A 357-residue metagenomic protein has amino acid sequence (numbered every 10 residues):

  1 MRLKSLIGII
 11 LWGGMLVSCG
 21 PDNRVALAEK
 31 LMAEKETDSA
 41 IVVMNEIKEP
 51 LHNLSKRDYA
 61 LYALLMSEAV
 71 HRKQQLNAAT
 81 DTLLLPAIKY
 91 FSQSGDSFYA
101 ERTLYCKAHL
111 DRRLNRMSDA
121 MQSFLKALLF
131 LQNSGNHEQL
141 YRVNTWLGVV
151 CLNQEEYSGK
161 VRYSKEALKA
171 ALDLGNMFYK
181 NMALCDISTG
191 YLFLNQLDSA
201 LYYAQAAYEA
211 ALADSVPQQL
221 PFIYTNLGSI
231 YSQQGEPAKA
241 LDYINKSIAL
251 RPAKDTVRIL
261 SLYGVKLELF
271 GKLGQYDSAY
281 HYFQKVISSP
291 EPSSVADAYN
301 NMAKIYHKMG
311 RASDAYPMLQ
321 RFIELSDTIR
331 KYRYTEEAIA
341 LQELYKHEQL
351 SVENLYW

Functional and structural regions predicted by a protein language model:
M1-S39, C106, W146, D186 (+3 more regions): Bacterial Sec-dependent N-terminal signal peptides
C19-L85, Q93: N-terminal leader/linker segments that initiate helical-solenoid repeat arrays
N23-E34, D38-I41, E49, A78-D81 (+2 more regions): Hydrophobic positions within repeat-based interaction scaffolds
M32-E46, Q74-P86, R116-K126, Y157-K165 (+3 more regions): Helix-turn-helix repeat elements of alpha-solenoid scaffolds
E34, K73-Q74, S94, K107 (+9 more regions): Structural motif corresponding to the intra-repeat A-B loop/turn of tetratricopeptide repeats
N45-L51, L85-D96, L125-G135, K165-G175 (+4 more regions): Amphipathic alpha-helical segments of tetratricopeptide repeats
K56-Y59, N77, S94-S97, M117 (+6 more regions): Inter-repeat boundary and helix-capping residues of tandem alpha-helical solenoids
L64-L65, H71, Y99-R113, E138-N153 (+4 more regions): Conserved alpha-helical positions within TPR/SEL1-like repeat arrays
